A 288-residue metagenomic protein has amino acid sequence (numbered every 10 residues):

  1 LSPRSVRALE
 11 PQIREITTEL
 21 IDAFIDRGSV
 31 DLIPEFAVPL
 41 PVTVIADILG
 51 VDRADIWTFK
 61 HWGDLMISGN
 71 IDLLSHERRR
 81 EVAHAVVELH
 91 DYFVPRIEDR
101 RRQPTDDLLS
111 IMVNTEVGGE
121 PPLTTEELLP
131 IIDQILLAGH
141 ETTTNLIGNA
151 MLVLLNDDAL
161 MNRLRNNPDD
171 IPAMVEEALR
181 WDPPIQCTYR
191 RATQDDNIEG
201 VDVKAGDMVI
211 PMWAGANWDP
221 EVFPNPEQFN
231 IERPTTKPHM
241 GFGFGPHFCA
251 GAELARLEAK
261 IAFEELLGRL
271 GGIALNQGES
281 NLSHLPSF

Functional and structural regions predicted by a protein language model:
L1-F288: Cytochrome P450
